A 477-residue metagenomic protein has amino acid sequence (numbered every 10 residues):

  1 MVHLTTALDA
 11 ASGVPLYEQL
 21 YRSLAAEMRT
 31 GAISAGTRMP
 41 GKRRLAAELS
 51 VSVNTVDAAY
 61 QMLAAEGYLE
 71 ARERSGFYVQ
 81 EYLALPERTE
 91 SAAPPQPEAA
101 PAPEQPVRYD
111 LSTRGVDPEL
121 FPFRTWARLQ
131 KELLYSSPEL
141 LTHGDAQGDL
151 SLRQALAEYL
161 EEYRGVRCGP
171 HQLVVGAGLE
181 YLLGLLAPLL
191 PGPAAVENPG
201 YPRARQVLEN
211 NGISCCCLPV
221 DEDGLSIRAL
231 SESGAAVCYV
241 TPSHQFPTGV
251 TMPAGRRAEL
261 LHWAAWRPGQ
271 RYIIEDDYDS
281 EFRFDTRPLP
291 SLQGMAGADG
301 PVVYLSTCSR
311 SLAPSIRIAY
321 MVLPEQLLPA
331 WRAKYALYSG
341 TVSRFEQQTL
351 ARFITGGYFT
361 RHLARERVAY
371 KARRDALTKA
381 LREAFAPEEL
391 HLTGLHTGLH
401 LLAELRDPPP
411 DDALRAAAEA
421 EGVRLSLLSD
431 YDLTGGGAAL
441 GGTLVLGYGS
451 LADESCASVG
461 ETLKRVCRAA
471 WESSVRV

Functional and structural regions predicted by a protein language model:
M1-K131, P138-L141, Q326-L327, R332 (+9 more regions): N-terminal basic, amphipathic alpha-helical segments
R74, M295-A330, F345: Active-site PLP attachment segment
L111, I273-I274: Residue-level marker for buried hydrophobic side chains located in beta-strands that build the well-ordered beta-sheet
V116, S243-Q245, R310: Short glycine-rich anion-binding loops that position phosphate/pyrophosphate groups of nucleotides and phosphorylated
Q130, E139-Q270, E281-D299, V303 (+2 more regions): Conserved core of the PLP fold type I
